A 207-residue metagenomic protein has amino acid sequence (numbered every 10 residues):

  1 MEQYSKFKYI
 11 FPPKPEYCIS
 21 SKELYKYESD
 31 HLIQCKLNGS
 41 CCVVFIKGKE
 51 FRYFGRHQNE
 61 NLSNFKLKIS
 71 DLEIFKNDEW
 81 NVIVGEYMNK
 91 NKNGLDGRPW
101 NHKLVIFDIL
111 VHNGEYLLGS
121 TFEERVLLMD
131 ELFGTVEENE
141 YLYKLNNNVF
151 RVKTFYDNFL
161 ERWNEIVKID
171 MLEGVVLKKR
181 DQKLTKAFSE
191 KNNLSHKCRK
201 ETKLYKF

Functional and structural regions predicted by a protein language model:
M1-Y4: N-terminal non-globular leader segments, chiefly Sec-dependent signal peptides
F11-E60, N93-R98, H112, E137-F207: Nucleic-acid 5′ end/cap handling module spanning
D30-L32, I83, E115-L118: Catalytic phosphate/metal-binding cores of nucleic-acid and nucleotide-processing enzymes, i.e., regions that mediate
L37-G39, G85, L104-L110: Catalytic palm active-site di-aspartate
F51-N93: Conserved loop->alpha-helix
K90-S120: Internal, well-ordered alpha/beta segment that forms a basic, Gly-enriched binding/recognition surface
E123-V126: Short, surface-exposed alpha-helical segments at coil->helix boundaries
L128-L132: Acidic, low-complexity central loop/insert segments
